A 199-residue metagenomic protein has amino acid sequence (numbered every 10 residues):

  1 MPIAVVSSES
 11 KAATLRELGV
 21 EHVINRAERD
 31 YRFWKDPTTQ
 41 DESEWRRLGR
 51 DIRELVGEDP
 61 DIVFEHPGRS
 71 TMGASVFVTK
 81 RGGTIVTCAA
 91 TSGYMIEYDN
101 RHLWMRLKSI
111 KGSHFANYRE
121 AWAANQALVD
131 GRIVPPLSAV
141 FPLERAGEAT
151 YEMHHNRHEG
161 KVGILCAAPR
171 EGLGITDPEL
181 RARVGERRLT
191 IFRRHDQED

Functional and structural regions predicted by a protein language model:
M1-S70: Adenosine-nucleotide cofactor-binding segment
S8-E9, R29, T91, A116 (+1 more regions): Residues in the short beta-alpha loop(s) of Rossmann-like NAD(P)-binding domains
P60-F64, G83, K161: Short SAM/SAH-binding signature in class I
G73, Y118-D199: C-terminal hydrophobic helical "lid"/dimerization subdomain of Rossmann-like NAD(P)H-dependent oxidoreductases
T79-K80: Helix-to-beta-strand junctions that scaffold the AdoMet/dcAdoMet cofactor pocket in Class I SAM-dependent enzymes
G83-T84, K108: Glycine-centered, small-residue-biased loops immediately flanking beta-strands in adenine/cofactor-binding cores
A90-R106, Y118-A124: Rossmann-fold NAD(P)-binding glycine/threonine-rich loop
